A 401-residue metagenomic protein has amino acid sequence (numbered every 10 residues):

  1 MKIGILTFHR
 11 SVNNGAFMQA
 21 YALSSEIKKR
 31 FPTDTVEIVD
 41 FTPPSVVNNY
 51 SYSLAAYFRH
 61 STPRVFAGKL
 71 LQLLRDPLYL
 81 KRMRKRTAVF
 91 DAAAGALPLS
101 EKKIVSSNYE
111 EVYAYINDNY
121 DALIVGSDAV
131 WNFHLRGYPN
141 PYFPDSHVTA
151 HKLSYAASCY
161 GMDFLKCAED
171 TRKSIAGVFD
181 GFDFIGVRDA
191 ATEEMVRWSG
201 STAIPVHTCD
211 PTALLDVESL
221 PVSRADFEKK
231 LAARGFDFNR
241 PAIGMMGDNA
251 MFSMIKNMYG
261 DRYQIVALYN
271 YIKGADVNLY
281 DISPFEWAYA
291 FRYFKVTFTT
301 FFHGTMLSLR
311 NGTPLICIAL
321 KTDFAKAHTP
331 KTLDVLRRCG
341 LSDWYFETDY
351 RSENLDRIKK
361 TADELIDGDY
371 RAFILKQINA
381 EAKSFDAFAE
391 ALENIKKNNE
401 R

Functional and structural regions predicted by a protein language model:
M1-R401: Active-site anion-handling motifs in enzyme catalytic cores
